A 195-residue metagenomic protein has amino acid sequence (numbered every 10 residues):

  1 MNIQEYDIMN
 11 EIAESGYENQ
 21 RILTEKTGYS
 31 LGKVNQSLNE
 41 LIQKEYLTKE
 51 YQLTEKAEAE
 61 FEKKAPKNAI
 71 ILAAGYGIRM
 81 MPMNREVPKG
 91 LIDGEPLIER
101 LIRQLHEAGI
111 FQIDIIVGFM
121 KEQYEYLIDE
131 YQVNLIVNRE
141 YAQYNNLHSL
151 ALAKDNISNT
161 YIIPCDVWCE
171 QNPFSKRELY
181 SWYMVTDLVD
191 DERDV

Functional and structural regions predicted by a protein language model:
M1-Y29: Short amphipathic alpha-helical interface segments
N2-Q4, N19, E50-K64: Short, cationic-aromatic polyanion-contact patches
M9-A13, K26-T27, K56-K121: N-terminal glycine-rich phosphate-binding loop and ensuing alpha1 helix
G28-E40: Short amphipathic alpha-helical interaction segments
I42-Y51: A short, conserved structural fragment
D129-Y161: Short phosphate-binding loop-to-helix
I163-C165: Active-site acidic Asp-centered loop
E170-V195: Conserved core of the sugar-phosphate nucleotidyltransferase
